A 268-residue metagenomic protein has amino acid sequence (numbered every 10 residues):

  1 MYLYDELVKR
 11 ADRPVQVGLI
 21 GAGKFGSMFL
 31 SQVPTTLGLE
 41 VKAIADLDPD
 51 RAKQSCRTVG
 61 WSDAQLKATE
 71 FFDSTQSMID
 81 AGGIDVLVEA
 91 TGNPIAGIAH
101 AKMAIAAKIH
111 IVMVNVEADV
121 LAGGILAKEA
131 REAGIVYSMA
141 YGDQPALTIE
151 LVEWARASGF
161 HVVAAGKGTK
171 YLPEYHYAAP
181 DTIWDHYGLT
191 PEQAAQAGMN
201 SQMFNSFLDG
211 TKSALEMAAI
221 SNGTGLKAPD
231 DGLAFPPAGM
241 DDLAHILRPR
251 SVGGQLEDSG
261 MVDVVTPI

Functional and structural regions predicted by a protein language model:
M1-G60: N-terminal Rossmann-like dinucleotide-binding module
G18, A22, E89-N93, V114-D119 (+3 more regions): Glycine- and other small-residue-rich loops at beta-strand/loop junctions that grip anionic moieties
P34-E40, G82-D85, I105-V112, A130-Y137: Short, surface-exposed connector motifs at secondary-structure boundaries
D48, N93, A118-D119, Q144 (+2 more regions): Conserved beta-strand edge residues that scaffold enzyme active sites
G60-I95: A structured beta-alpha segment of the ubiquitous adenosine-cofactor-binding alpha/beta core
T91, I95-A107, N115-V136, A140-D143 (+1 more regions): Rossmann-fold NAD(P)-binding glycine/threonine-rich loop
G124, Y137-I268: Core active-site phosphate/anionic-ligand binding loop and the adjoining beta-turn-alpha structural block in enzyme
